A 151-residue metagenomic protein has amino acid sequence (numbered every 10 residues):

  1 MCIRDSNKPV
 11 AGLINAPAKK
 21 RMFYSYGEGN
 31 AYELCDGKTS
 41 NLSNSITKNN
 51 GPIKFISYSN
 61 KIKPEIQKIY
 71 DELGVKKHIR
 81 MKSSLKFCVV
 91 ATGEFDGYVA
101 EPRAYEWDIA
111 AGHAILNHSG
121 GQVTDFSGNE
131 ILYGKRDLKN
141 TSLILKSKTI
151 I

Functional and structural regions predicted by a protein language model:
M1-Y32: DPxDG-like acidic metal-binding loop motif
V10, I53, K76, D96 (+1 more regions): Conserved acidic residues
A16, S25, F55, V90 (+1 more regions): Residue-level signal for inorganic ion chemistry
N30-S40, T149-I151: Short helix-loop capping/hinge motifs at secondary-structure junctions, enriched in acidic/polar residues
A31-Y32, G74-I79, Q122-V123: Short secondary-structure junctions
S45-I66, L73-M81: Short loop->beta-strand "edge-of-pocket" segments that line small-molecule binding or catalytic clefts across diverse
Q67-E72, F87-I151: Oxyanion/phosphate-interacting regions
